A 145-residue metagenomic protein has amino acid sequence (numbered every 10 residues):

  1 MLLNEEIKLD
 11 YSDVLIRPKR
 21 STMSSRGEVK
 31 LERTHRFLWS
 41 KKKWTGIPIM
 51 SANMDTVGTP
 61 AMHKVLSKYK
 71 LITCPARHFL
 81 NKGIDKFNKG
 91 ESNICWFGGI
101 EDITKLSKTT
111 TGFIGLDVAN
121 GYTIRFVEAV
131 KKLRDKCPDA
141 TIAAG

Functional and structural regions predicted by a protein language model:
M1-G145: Active-site entrance/lid segments in N-terminal catalytic domains of soluble metabolic enzymes
